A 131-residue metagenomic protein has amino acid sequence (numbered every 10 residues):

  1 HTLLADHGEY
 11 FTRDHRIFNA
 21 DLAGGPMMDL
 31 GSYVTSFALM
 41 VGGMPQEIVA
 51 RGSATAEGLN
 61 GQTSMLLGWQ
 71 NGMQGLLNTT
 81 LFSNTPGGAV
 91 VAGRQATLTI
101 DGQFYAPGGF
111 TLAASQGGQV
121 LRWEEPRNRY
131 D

Functional and structural regions predicted by a protein language model:
H1-V49: Predominantly a Rossmann-like dinucleotide-binding segment in NAD(P)-dependent oxidoreductases
A5-H7, T79, G102, E125: Active-site donor-binding loop signature of nucleotide-sugar glycosyltransferases
H7-E9, A54-T55, Y105, R127: Residue-level detector of flexible, active-site-proximal loop/helix-junction positions within diverse enzyme catalytic
D14, G87, F110: Short glycine-/acidic-enriched loop or helix-start segments at secondary-structure transitions that form or flank
A23, Q62, G118-V120: Short, solvent-exposed beta-strand edge segments and adjacent coil->beta transition regions
T35-P107: Contiguous beta-strand/loop segments that form the cofactor/metal-binding neighborhood of enzyme cores
V90-D131: C-terminal glycine/acidic-rich active-site capping loop/insertion
